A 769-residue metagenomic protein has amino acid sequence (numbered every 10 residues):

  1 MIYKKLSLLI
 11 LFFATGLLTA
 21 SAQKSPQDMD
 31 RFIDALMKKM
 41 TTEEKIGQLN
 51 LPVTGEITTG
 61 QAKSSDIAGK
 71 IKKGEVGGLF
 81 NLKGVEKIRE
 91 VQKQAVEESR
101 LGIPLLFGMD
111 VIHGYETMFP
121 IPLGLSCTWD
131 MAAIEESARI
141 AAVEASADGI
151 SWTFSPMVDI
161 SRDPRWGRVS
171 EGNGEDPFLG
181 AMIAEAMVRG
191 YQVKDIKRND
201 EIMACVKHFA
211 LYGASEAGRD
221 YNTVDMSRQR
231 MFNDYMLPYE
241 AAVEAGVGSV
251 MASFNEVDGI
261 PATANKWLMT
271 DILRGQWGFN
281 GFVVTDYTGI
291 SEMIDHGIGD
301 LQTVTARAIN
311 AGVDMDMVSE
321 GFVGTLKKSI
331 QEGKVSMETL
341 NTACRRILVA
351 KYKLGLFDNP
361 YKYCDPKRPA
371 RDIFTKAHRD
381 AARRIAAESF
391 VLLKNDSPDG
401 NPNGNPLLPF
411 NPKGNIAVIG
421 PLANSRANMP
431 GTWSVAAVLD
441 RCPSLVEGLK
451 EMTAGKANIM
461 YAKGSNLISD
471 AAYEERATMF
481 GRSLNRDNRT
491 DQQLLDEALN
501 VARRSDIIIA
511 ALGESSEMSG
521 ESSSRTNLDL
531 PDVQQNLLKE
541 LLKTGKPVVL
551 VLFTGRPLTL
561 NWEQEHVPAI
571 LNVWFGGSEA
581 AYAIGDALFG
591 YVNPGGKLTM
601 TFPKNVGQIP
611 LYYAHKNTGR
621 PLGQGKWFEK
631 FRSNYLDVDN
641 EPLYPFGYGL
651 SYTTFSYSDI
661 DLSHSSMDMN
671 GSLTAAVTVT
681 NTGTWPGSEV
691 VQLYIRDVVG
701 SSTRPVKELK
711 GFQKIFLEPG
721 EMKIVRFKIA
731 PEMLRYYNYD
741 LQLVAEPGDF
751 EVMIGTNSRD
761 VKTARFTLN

Functional and structural regions predicted by a protein language model:
M1-S25: Bacterial Sec-dependent N-terminal signal peptides
L17, S21-R735, E746-S758, T767: Glycoside hydrolase catalytic-domain context in secreted enzymes
D740-L743: Short proline/glycine-enriched turn/loop segments at secondary-structure junctions
T763-A764: C-terminal effector modules
